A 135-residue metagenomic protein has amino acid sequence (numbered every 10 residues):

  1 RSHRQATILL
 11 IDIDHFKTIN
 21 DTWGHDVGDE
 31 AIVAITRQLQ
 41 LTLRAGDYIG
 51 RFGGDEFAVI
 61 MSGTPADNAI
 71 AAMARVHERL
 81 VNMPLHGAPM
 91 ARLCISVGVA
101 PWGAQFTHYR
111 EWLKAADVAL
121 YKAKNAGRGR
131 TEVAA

Functional and structural regions predicted by a protein language model:
R1-T7, D14-R44, G50-G54, A58-V59 (+3 more regions): Conserved long alpha-helical elements within nucleotide-processing catalytic cores of c-di-GMP signaling and class III
A6, L93-I95, G129: Change "...and in nucleic-acid phosphodiester-cleaving endonucleases..." to "...and in nucleic-acid processing enzymes
I8, A88-P89, T131-A134: Short, hydrophobic secondary-structure boundary micro-motifs
I8, F57, I95-V99: A structural signal for short, well-ordered beta-strand segments
D21, H25, S62-G63, L85 (+2 more regions): Short, conserved catalytic or interaction motifs in soluble domains
L41-G46, H77-M90, L120-K122: Short catalytic/binding micro-motifs of nucleotide second-messenger systems
I49, S96-Q105, E111-A126, E132-A135: Cyclic nucleotide signaling catalytic output domains
R51, L80-S96, W112: Catalytic core regions of nucleotide second-messenger enzymes
